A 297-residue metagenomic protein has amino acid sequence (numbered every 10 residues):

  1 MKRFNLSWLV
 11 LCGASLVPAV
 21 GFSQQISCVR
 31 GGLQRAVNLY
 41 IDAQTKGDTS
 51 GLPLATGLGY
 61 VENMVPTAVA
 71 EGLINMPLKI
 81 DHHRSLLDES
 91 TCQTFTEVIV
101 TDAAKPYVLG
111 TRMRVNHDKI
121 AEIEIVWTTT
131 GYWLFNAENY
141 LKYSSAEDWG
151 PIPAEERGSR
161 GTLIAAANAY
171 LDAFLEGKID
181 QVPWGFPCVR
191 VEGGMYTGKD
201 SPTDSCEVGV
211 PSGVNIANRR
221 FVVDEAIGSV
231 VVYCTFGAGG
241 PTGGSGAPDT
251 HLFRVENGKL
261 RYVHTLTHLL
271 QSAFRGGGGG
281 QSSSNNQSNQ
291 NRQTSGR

Functional and structural regions predicted by a protein language model:
M1-N5: N-terminal secretory signal peptides that target proteins for export/translocation
L6-S7, G296: General helical structural elements
W8-A19: Bacterial N-terminal signal peptides
F22-R297: C-terminal and inter-domain tail/linker signature
